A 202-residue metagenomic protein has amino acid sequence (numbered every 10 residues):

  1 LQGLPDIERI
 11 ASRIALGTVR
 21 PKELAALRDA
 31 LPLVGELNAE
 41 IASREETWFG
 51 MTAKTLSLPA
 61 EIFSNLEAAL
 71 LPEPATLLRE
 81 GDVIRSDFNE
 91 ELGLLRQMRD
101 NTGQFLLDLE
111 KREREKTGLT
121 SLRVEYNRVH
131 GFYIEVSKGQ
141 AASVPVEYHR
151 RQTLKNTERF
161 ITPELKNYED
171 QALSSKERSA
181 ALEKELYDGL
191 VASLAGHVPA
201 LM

Functional and structural regions predicted by a protein language model:
L1-M202: Alpha-helical coupling/stalk and coiled-coil linker elements that connect catalytic or binding modules and transmit
